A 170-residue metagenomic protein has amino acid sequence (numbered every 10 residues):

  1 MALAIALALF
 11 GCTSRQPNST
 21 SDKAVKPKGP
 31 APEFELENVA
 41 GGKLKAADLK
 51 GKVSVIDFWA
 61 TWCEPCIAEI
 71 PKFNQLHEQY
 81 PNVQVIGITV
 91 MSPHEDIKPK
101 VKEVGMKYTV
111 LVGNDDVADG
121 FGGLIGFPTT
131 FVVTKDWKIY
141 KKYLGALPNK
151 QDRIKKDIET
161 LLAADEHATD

Functional and structural regions predicted by a protein language model:
M1-L3: Sec-dependent signal peptide recognition, specifically the positively charged N-region followed immediately by
L9-G11: C-terminal motif of bacterial Sec signal peptides marking the signal peptidase cleavage site
R15-A46: N-terminal "domain-start" segment that seeds a small globular fold
K45-E64: Short active-site neighborhood of thiol/selenol oxidoreductases, capturing the structured segment around
L49-K52, N82, M106-K107: Active-site acidic short loop of glycosyltransferases
V55-I56, V85, T130: Hydrophobic beta-strand anchors of alpha/beta hydrolase catalytic cores
I67-V104, N114-G120, K156: Structural microenvironment flanking redox-active thiols in thiol-disulfide oxidoreductases
K100-M106, G113-E159: Thiol/disulfide oxidoreductase modules built on the thioredoxin-like
